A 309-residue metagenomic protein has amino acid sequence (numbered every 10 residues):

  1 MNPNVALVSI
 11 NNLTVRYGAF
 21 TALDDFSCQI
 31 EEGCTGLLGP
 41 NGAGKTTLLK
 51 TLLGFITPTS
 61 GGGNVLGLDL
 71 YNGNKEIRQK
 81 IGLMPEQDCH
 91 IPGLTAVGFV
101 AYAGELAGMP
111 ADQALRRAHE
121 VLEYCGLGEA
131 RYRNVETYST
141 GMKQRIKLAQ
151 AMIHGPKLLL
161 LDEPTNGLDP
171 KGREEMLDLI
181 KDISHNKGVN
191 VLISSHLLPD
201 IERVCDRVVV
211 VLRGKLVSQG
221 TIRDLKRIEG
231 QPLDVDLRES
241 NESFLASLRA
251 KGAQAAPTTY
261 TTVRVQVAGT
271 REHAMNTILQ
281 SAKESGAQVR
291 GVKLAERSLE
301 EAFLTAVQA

Functional and structural regions predicted by a protein language model:
V8, A22-L23, R78: Conserved structural motif at the start of ABC-family nucleotide-binding domains
P40-G44: Walker A (P-loop) phosphate-binding loop of ABC-type ATPase nucleotide-binding domains
G61-N72, E76-I77: Conserved ABC transporter NBD signature motif
A101, E105, D112-A130: Conserved ABC ATPase "signature" region
G155: Conserved catalytic motifs of ABC-family nucleotide-binding domains
L159-E163: Catalytic Walker B motif of ABC-type/P-loop ATPase nucleotide-binding domains
L177-A268: ABC transporter nucleotide-binding domain
